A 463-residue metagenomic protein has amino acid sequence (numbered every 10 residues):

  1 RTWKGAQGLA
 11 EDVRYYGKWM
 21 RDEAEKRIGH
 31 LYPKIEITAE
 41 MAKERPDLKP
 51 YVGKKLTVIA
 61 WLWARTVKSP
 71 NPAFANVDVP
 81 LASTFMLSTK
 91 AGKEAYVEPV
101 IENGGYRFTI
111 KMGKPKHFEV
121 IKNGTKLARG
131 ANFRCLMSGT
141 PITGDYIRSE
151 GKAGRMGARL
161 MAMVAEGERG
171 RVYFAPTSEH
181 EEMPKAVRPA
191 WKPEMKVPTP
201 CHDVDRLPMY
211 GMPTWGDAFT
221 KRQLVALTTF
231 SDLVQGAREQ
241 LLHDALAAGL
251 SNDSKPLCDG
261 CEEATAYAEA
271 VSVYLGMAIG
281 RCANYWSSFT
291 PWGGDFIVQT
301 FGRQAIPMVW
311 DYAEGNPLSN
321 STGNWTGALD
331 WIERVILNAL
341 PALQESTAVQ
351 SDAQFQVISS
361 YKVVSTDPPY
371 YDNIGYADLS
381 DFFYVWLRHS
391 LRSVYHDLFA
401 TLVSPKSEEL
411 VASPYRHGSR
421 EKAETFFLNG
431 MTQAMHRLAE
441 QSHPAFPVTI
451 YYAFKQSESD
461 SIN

Functional and structural regions predicted by a protein language model:
R1-K362, P369, N373-R420, M431-A434 (+1 more regions): Nucleic-acid modification enzymes, centered on SAM-dependent nucleic-acid methyltransferases
K422-L428: Short, glycine-rich nucleotide/cofactor-binding loops
L428-F446: A short glycine-rich, Lys/Arg-flanked "PGG" loop and its adjoining helix->strand segment in the class I
